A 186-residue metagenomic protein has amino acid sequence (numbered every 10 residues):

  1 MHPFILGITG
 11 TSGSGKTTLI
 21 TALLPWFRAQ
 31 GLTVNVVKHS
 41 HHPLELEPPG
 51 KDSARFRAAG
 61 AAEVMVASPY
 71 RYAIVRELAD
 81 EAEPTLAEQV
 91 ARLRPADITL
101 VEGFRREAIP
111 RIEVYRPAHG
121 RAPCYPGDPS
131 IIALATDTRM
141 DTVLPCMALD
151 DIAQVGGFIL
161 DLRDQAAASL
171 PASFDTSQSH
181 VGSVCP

Functional and structural regions predicted by a protein language model:
I5: Walker A (P-loop) ATP-phosphate-binding motif of ABC ATPase nucleotide-binding domains
I8: Hydrophobic anchor at the beta1->P-loop junction of P-loop NTPases
S12: The conserved Walker
K16: Conserved lysine of the Walker
A22-P84: N-terminal phosphate/diphosphate-binding loop that engages ATP/GTP or pyrophosphate donors across diverse enzyme folds
V37, V101, A108-R116, P123-T138: Conserved beta-strand/loop subsegment of P-loop NTPase cores
E77-R106: Phosphate-binding/switch loop-helix module in NTP-utilizing enzymes
D97, L149-P186: C-terminal accessory "lid"/substrate-recognition subdomains
